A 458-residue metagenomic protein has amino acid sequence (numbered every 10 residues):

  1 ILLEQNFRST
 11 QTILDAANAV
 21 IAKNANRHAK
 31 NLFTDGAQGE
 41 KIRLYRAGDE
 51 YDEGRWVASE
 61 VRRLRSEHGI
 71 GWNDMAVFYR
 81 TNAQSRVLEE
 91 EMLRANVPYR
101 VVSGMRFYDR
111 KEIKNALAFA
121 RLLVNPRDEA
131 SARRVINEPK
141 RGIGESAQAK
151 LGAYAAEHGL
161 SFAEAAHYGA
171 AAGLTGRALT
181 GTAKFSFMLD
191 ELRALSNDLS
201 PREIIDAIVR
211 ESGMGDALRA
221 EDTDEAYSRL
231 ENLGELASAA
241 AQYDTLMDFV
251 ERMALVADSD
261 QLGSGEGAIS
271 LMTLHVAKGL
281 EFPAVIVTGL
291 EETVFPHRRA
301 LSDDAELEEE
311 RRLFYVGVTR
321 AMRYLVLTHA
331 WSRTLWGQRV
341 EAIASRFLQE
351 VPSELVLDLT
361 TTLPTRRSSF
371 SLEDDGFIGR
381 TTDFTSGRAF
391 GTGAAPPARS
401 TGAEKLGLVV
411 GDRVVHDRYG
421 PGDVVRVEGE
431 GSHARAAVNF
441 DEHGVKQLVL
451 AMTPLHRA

Functional and structural regions predicted by a protein language model:
I1-N6, A166: Conserved phosphoryl-transfer catalytic core
L3, A47, F78, V102 (+2 more regions): Active-site-adjacent beta-strand anchor residues
Q5-P98, R121-N125, E157, L179 (+2 more regions): Helicase P-loop NTPase motor core
F7, E291, R418, E428-G431: A generic structural motif
Q38-G39, G431-H433: Short acidic/glycine-enriched loop/turn segments that link adjacent beta-strands
G71, S85-V97, V101, R110 (+4 more regions): Conserved helicase C-terminal RecA-like lobe
V276-K278, V427-E430: Short polar/acidic secondary-structure junctions
V351-R418, D423-E428, R435, N439-Q447 (+1 more regions): Acidic, low-complexity intrinsically disordered tails
